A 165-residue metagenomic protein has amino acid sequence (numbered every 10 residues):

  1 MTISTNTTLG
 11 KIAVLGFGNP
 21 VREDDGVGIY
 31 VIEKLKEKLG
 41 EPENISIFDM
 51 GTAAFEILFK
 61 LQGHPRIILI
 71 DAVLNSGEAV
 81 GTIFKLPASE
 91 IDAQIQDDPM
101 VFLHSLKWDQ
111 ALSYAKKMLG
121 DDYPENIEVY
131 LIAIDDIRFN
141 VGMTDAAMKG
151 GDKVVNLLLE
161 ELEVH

Functional and structural regions predicted by a protein language model:
M1-E125, V129-I134, V141-D152, L159-H165: N-terminal catalytic or cofactor-binding beta/alpha core of small enzyme domains
